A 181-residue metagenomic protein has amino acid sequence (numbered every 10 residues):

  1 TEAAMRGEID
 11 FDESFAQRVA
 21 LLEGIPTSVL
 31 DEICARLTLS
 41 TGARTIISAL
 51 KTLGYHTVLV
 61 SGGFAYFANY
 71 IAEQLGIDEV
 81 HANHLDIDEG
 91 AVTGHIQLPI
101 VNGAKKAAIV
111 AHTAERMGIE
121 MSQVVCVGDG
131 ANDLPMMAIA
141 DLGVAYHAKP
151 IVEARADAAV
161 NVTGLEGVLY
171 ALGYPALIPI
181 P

Functional and structural regions predicted by a protein language model:
T1, T27-L30: Short, surface-exposed acidic
T1-E8: Conserved phosphoryl-transfer catalytic core
F11-Q17, P179: Long, charged amphipathic helices and adjacent flexible linkers at domain junctions
Q17-A20, S28-V29: Cytosolic catalytic headpiece of P-type ATPases
G24, D31-P181: C-terminal cap/substrate-recognition subdomain and adjoining C-terminal extension of metal-dependent phosphatase-like
